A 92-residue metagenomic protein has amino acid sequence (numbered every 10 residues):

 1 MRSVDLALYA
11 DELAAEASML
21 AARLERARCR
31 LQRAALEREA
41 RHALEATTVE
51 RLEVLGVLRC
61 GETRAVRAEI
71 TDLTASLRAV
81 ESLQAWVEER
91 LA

Functional and structural regions predicted by a protein language model:
M1-L36, R67-T71: Short, charge/polar-rich alpha-helical segments
A21-R59: Extended alpha-helical coiled-coil "stalk/arm" regions that act as elongated linkers or oligomerization scaffolds
A65-A92: Long amphipathic alpha-helical coiled-coil segments
